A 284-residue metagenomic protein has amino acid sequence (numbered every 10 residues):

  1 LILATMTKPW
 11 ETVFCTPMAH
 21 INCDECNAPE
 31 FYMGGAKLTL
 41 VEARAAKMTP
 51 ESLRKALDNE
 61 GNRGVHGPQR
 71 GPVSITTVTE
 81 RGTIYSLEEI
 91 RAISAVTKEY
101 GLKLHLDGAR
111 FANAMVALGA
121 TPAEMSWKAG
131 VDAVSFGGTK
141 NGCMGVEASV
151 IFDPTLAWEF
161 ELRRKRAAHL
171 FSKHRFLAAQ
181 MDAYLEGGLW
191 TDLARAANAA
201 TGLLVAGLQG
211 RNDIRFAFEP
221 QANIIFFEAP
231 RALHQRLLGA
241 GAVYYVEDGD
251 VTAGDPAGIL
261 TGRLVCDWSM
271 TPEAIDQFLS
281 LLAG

Functional and structural regions predicted by a protein language model:
L1-A240, D248-M270, A274-G284: Conserved PLP-enzyme active-site core in the AAT-like
Y244: FAD-binding core/adjacent interface of flavoenzyme oxidoreductases
